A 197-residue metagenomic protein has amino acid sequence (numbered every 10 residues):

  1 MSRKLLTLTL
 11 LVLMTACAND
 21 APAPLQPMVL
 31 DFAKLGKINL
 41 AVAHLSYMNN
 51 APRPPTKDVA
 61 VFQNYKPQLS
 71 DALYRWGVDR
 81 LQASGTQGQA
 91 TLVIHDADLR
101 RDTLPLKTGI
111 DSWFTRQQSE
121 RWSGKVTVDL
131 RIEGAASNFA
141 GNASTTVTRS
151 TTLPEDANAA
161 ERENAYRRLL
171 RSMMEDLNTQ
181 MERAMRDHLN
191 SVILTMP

Functional and structural regions predicted by a protein language model:
M1-L6: Bacterial N-terminal signal peptides that target proteins for export
L13-A16: C-terminal motif of bacterial Sec signal peptides marking the signal peptidase cleavage site
A18-A21: Bacterial signal peptide processing site
L25-S46: Post-signal peptide N-terminal segment of mature Sec-exported envelope proteins
N39-T103: N-terminal segment of the mature soluble domain
A43-P55, A135-R162: Short acidic, glycine/tyrosine-flanked loop/strand segments centered on an H-E-D-like triad
G88-N142: Surface-exposed short loop/turn segments
A157-P197: C-terminal/domain-edge helix-coil "capping" segments
